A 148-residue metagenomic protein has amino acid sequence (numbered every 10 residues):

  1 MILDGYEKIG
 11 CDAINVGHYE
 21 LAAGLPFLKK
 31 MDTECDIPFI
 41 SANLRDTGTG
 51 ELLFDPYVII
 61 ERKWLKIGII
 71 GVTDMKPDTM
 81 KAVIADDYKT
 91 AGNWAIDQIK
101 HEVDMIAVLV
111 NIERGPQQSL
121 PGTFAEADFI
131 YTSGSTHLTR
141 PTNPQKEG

Functional and structural regions predicted by a protein language model:
M1-G148: Acidic, metal/ion-coordinating pockets
